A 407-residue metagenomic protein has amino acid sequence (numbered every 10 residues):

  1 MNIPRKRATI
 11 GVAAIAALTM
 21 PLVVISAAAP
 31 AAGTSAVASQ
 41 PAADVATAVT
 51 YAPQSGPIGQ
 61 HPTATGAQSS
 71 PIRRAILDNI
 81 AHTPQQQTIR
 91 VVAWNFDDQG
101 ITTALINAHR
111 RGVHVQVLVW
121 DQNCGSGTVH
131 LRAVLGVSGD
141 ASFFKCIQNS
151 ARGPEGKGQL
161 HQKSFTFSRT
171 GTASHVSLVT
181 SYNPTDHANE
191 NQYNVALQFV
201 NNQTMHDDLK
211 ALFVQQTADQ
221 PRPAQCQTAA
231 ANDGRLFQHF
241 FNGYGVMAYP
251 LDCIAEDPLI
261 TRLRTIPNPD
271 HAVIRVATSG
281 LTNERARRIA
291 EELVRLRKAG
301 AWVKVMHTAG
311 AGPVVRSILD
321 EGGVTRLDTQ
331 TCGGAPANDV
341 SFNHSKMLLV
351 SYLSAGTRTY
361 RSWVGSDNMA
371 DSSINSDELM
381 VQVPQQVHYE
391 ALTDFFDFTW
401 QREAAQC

Functional and structural regions predicted by a protein language model:
I3-A16, P21-A29, G33-Q116, D121-D140 (+1 more regions): Charged, low-complexity intrinsically disordered terminal segments
C146-R152, G156, C332-G334: A cross-kingdom feature marking solvent-exposed beta-strand/loop segments within repeated, beta-rich binding/scaffold
Q159-H161, F342: Extracytoplasmic
K163-F165: Conserved beta-strand/loop block within the catalytic cores of divalent metal-dependent phospho-transfer/hydrolysis
